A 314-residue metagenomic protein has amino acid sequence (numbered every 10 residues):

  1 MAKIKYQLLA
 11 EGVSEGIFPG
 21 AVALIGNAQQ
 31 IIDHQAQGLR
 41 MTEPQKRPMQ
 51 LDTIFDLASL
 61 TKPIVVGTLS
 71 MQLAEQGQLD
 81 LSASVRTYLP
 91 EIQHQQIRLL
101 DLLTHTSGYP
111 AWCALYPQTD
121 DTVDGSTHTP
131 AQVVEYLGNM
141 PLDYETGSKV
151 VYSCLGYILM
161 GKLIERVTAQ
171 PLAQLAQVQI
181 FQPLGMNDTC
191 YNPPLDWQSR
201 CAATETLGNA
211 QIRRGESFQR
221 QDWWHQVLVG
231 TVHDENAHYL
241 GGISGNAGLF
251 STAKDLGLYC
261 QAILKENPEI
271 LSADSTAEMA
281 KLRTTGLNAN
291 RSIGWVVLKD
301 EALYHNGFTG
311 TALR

Functional and structural regions predicted by a protein language model:
A2-L57, Q78-D80, N139: Short, conserved catalytic-motif segment at the N-terminal edge
I4-Q7, A302-F308: Short Pro/Gly-enriched beta-strand edge/turn motifs at strand-loop
Y6-A10, A23, Q29, D56-L81 (+2 more regions): Active-site SXXK
I17, P48, Q93-Q96, G286-L287: Extracellular/periplasmic catalytic domains that process cell-envelope and extracellular macromolecules
D80-Q95, P183-L184: Short, glycine/proline-biased beta-turn/loop segments that scaffold the active-site neighborhood
Q96-Y304: Short, surface-exposed loop or secondary-structure junction motifs that flank catalytic or metal-binding residues
G310-R314: Short, surface-exposed beta-strand/loop micro-motifs that present aromatic residues
